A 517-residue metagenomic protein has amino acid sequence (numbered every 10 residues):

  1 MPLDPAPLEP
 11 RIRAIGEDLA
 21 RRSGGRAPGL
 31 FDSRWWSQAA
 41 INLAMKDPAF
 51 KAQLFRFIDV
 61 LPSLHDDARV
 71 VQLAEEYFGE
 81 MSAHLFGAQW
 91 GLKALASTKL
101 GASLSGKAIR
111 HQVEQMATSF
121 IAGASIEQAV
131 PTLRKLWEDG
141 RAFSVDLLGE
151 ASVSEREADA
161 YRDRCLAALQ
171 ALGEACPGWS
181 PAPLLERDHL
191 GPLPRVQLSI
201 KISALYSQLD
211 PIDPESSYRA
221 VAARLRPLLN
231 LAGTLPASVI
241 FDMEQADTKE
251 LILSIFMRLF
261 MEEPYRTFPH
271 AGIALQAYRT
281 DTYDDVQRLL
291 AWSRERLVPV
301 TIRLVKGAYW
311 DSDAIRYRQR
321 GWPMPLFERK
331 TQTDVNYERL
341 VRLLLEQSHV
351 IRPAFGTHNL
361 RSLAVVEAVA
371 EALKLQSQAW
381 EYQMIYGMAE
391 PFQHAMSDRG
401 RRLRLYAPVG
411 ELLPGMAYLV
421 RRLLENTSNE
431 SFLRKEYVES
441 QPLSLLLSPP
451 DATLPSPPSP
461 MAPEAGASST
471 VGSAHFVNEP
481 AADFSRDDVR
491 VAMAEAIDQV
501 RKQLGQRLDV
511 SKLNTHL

Functional and structural regions predicted by a protein language model:
M1-P480: Positively charged, amphipathic and often flexible ligand-engagement surfaces
V145, V489-A492: Compact Cys/His-rich, Zn2+-coordinating modules
R486, M493, I497-L517: N-terminal alpha-helical segment of soluble enzymes
